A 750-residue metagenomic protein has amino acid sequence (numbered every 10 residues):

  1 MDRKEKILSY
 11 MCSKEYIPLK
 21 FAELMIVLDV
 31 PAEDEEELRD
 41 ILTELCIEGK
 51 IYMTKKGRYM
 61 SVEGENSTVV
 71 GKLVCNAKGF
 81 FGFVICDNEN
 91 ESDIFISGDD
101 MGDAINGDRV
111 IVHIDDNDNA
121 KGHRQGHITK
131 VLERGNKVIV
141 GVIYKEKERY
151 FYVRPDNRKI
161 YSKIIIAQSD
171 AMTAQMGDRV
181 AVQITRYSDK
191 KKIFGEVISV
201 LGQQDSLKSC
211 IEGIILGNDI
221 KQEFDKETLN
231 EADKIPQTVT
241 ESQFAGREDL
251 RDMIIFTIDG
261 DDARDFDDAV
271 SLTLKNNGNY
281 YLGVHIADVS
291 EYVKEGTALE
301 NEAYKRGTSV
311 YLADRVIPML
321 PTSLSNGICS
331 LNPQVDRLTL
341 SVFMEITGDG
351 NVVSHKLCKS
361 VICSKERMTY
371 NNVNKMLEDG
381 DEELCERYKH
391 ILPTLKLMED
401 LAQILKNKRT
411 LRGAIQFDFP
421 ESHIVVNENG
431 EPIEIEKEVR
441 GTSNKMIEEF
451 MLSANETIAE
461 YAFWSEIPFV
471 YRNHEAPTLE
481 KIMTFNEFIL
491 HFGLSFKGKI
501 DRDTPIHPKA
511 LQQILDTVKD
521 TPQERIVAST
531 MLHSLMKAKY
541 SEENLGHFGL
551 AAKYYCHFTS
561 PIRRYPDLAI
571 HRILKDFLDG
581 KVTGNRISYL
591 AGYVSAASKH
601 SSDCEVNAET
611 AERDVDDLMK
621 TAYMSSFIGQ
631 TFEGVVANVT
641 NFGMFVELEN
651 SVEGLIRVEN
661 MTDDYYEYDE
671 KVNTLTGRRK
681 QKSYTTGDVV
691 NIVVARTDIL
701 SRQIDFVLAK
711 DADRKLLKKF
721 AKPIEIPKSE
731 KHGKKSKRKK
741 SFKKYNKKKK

Functional and structural regions predicted by a protein language model:
M1-G283, S290-D336, N374-K375, T674-L675 (+1 more regions): Charge-lined substrate channels and their catalytic hotspots, especially those that engage the 3′ end of RNA
I26, A181, Y187, Q203 (+9 more regions): Electropositive polyanion-binding surfaces
E91-S97, I160-I166, V652-Y668, L716-A721: A short macromolecule-binding patch
L201, V707-R714: Short beta-strand-to-coil "C-cap" segments at the C-terminal boundary of structured domains/repeats, marking
H491, E667, V672: Basic, polyanion-binding surface patches
L550-K553, H557, E670-R679: Short beta-alpha connecting loops at secondary-structure transitions that line or flank enzyme active sites
Q681-T686: Divalent-cation-assisted or electrostatically stabilized phosphate/pyrophosphate-binding catalytic cores
